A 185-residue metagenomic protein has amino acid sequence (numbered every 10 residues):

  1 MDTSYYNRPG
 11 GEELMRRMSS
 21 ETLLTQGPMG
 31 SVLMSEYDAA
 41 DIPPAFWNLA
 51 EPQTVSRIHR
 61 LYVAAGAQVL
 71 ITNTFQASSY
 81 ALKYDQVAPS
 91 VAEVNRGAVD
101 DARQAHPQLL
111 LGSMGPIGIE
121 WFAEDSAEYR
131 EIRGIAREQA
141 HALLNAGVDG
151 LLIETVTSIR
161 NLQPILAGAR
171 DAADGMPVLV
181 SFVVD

Functional and structural regions predicted by a protein language model:
M1-D185: Domain-level signal for soluble alpha/beta catalytic cores
